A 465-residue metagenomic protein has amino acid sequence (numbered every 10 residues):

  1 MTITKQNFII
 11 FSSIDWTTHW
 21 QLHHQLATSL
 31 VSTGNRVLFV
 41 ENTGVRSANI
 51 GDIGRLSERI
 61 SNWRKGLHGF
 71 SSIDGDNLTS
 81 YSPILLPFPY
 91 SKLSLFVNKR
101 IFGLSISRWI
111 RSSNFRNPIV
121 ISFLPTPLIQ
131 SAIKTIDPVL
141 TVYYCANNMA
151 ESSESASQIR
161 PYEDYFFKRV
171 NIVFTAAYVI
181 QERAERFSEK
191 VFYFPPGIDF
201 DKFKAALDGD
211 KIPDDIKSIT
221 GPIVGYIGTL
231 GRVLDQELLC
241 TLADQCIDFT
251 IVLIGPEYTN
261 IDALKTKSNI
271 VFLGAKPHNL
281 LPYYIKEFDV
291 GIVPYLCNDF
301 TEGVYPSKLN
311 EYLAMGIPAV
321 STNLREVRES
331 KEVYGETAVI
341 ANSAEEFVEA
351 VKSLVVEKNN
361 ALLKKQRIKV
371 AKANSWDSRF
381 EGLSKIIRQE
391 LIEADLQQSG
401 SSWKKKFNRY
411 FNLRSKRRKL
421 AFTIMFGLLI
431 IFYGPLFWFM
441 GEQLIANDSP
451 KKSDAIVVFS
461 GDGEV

Functional and structural regions predicted by a protein language model:
T17-Q21, L234, N279-Y284, G291-A314 (+1 more regions): Nucleotide-sugar-dependent
L26, L104-R111, A156-V173: Membrane-proximal helix-turn-helix segments that form the acceptor-binding/catalytic region of lipid-linked
V179, F194-A206: Carbohydrate-associated surface elements
I216-L234, L239-A243, I251-I254: Conserved donor-binding/catalytic core segment of Leloir-type glycosyltransferases
T250, N260-I285: Nucleotide-activated donor-binding/catalytic signature segment of Leloir-type glycosyltransferases, i.e., the conserved
E336-E345, S353-N359: Conserved acidic donor-binding segment of nucleotide-sugar-dependent glycosyltransferases
A361-S402: A charged, aromatic-enriched C-terminal amphipathic alpha-helix characteristic of glycosyltransferases across folds
W438-V465: A structural signal for short, hydrophobic/glycine-enriched beta-strand patches
